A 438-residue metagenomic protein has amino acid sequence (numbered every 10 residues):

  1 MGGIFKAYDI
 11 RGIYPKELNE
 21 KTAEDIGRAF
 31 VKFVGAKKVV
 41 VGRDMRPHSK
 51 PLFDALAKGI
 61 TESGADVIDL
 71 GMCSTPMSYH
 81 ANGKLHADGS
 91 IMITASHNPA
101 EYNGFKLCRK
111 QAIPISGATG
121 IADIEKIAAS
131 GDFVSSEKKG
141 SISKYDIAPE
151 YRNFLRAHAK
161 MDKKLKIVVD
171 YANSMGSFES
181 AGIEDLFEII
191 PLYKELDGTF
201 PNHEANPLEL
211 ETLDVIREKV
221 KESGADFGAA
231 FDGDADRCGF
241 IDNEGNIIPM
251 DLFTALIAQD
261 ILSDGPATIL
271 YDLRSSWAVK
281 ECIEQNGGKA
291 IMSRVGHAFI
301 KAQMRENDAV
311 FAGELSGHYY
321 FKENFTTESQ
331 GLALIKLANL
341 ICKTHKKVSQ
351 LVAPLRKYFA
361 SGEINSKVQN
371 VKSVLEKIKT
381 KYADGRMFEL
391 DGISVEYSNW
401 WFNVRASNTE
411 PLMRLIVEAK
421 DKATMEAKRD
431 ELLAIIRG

Functional and structural regions predicted by a protein language model:
M1-G64, K144-K166: An N-terminal, well-structured beta->alpha segment
R28, V39-N103, I183-I241: N-terminal small/polar loop signature for handling phosphorylated ligands or for N-terminal nucleophile
D88-S96, A100-Y102, V220-D242, I247 (+1 more regions): Glycine-rich phosphate-binding loop
N103-S223: Gly/Ser/Thr-enriched, mixed-charge loops and adjacent short helices that form phosphate/oxyanion-binding elements
A122-N153, A157, N243-L315, Y319-F321: Proline/glycine-rich low-complexity loops and linkers
P191-Y193, N246-G265, Q330-N339, K343: Gly/Ser/Thr-rich active-site loops/lids in small-molecule metabolic enzymes that frequently grip phosphoryl groups
G265-G438: Phosphate-binding and adjacent anionic-ligand microenvironments
